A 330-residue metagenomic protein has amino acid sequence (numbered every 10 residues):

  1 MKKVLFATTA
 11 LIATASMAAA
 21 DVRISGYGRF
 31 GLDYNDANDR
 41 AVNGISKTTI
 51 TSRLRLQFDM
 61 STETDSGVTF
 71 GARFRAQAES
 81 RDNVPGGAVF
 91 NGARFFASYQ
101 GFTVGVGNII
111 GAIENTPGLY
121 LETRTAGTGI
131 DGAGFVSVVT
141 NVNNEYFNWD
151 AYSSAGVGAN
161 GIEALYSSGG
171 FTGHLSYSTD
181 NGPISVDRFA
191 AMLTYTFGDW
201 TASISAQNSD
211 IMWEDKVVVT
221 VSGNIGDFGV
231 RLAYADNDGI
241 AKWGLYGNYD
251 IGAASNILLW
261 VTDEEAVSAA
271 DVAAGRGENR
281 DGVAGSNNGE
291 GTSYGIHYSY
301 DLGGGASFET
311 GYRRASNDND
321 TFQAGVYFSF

Functional and structural regions predicted by a protein language model:
K2-F330: Outer-membrane beta-barrel proteins
